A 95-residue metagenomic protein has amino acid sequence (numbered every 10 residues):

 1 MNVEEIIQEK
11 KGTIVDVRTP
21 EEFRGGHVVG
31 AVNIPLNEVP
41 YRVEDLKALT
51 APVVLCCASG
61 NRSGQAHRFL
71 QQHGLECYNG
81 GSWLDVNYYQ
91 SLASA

Functional and structural regions predicted by a protein language model:
N2-T13, P20-P52, N61-A95: Rhodanese-like catalytic fold shared by cysteine-dependent sulfurtransferases and DSP/PTP-type phosphatases
C56: Short, surface-exposed ligand- or partner-binding patches at beta-edge/loop junctions that are enriched in aromatics
